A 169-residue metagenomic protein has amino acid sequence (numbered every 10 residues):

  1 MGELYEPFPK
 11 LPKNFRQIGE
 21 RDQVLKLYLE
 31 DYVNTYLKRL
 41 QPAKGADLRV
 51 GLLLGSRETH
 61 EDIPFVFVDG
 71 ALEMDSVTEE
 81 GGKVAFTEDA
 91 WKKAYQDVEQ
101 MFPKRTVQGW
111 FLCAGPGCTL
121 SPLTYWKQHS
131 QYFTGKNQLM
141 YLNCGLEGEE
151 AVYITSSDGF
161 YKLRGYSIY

Functional and structural regions predicted by a protein language model:
M1-G109, A114-Y169: N-terminal beta-strand/alpha-helix entry module and adjacent surface of metal-dependent catalytic domains
